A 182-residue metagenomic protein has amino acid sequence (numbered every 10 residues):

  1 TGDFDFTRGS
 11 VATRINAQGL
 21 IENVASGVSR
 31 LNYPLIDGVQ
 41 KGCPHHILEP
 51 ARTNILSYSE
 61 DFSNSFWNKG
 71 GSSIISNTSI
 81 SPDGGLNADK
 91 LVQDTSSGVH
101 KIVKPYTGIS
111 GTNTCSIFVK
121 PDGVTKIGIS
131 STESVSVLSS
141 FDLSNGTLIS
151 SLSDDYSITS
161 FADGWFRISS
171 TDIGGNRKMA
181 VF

Functional and structural regions predicted by a protein language model:
T1-F182: Extracellular and organelle-lumenal recognition/adhesion modules and their flexible linkers in secreted
